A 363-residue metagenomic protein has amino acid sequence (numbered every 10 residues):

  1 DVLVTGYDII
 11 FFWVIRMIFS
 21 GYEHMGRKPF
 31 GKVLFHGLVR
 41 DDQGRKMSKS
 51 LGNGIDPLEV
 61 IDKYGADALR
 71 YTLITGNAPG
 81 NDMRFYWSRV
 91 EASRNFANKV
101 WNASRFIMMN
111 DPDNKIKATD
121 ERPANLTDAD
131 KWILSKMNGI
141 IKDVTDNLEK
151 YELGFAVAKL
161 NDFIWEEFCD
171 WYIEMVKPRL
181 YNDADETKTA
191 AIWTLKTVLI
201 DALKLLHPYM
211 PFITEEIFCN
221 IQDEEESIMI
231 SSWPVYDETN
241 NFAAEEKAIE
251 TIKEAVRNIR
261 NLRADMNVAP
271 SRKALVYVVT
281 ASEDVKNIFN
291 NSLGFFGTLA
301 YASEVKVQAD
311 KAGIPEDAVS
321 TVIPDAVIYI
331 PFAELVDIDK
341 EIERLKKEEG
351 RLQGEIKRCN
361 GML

Functional and structural regions predicted by a protein language model:
D1-I9: The substrate-binding groove and active-site-proximal loops of carbohydrate-active enzymes, especially glycoside
I9-I10, D284: Glycine-/small-residue-rich active-site loops that bind phosphorylated ligands and cofactors
E23-D62, A66, N81, Y86-L363: Feature 926 captures the class I aminoacyl-tRNA synthetase adenylation module centered on the KMSKS loop
Y71-T72, G76: Non-catalytic, structured segments within soluble enzyme domains
